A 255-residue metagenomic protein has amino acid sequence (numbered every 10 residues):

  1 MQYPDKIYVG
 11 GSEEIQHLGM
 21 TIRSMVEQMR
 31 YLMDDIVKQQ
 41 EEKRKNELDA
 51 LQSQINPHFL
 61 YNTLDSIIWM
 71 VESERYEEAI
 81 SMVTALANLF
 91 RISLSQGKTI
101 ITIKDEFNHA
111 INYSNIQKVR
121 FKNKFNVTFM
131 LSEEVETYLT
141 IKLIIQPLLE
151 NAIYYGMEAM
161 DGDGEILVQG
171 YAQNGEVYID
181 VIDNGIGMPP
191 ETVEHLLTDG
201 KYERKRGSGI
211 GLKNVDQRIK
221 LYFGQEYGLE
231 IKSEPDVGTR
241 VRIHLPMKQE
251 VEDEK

Functional and structural regions predicted by a protein language model:
M1-K232, G238-R240, H244: Two-component histidine phosphotransfer core
Y227-E230, V251-K255: Compact Cys/His-rich metal-coordination microdomains
